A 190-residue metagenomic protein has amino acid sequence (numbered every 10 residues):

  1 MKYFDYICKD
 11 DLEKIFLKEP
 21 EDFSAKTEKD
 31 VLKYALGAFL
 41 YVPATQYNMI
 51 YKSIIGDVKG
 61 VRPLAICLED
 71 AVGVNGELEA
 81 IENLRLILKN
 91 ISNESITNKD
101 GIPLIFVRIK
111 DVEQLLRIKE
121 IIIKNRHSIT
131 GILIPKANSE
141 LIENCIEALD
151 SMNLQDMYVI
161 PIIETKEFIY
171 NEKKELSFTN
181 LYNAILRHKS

Functional and structural regions predicted by a protein language model:
K2-L12, F16-A25, D30-S190: Conserved alpha/beta-domain cores
